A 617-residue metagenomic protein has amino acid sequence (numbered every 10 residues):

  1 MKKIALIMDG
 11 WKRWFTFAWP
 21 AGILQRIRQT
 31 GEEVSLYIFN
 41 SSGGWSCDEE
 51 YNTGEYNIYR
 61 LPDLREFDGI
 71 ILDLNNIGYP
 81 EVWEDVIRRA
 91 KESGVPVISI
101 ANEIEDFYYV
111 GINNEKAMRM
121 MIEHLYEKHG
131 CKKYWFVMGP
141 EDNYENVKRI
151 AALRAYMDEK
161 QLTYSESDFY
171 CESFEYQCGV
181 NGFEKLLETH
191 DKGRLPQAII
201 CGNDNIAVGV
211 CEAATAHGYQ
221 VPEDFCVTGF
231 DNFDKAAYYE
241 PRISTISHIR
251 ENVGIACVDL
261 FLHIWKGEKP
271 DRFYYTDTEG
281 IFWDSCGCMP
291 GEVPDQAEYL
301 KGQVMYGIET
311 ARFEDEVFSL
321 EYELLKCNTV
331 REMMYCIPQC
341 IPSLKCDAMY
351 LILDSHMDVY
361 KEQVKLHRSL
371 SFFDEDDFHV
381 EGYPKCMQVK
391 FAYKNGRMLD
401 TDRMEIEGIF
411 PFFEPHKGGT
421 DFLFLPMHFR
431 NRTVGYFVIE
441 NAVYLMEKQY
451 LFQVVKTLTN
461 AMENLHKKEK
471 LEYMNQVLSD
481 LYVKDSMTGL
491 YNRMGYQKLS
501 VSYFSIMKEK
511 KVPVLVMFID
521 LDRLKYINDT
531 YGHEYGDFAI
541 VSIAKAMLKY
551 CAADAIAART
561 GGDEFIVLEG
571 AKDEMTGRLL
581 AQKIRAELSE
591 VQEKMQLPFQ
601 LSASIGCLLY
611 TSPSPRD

Functional and structural regions predicted by a protein language model:
M1-E123, D191-R194, N205-A207: Alpha-helical recognition/docking segments in bacterial nutrient-uptake and carbohydrate-utilization systems
D9-A18, I38-Y51, N76-I77, Y109-M120 (+4 more regions): Hinge/beta->alpha junction and helix N-cap segments in small-molecule ligand-binding domains
E188-G291, F599: Flexible loop/turn connectors
D271-Y274, A558-R559, L588-S604: Catalytic core regions of nucleotide second-messenger enzymes
S285, M289-K326, N475, D480: Signal-transmission linkers at sensory-effector interfaces
L320, E472-R493: Amphipathic HAMP/coiled-coil signal-transducing linker helices that couple sensory inputs to cytosolic output domains
S479, N492-L515, D522-A552, A558-G562 (+2 more regions): Conserved long alpha-helical elements within nucleotide-processing catalytic cores of c-di-GMP signaling and class III
Y610-D617: Conserved small/polar residues in nucleotide/adenosyl-binding loops
